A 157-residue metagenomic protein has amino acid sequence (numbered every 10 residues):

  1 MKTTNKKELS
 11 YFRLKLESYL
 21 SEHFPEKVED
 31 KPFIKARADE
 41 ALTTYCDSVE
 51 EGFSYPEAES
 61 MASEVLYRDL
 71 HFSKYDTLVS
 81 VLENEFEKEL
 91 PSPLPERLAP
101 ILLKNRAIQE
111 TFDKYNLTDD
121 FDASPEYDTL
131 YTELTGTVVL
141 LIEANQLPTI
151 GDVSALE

Functional and structural regions predicted by a protein language model:
M1-E157: C-terminal alpha-helical interaction appendages
